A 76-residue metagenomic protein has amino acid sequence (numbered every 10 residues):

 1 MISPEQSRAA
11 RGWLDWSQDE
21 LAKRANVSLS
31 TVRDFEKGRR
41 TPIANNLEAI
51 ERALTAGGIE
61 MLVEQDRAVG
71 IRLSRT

Functional and structural regions predicted by a protein language model:
E5-E20, S74-R75: Short basic helix-loop element that most often maps to the first helix and adjoining turn of HTH DNA-binding modules
S7, L21-A22, V32-F35: Conserved hydrophobic/aromatic packing and binding residues within compact polymer-binding modules
G12, K23, T55: Short polybasic/polar patches that bind polyanions
L14, I43-N46: Short, conserved glycine- and acidic-residue-centered signature motifs in active-site or ligand-binding loops
N26, N46-L62: DNA major-groove recognition helix of helix-turn-helix/homeodomain DNA-binding modules
N26-P42: Recognition helix of helix-turn-helix/homeodomain-like DNA-binding domains that insert into the DNA major groove
I59-T76: Helix-turn-helix/homeodomain-like alpha-helical modules used for DNA recognition and transcription-factor dimerization
